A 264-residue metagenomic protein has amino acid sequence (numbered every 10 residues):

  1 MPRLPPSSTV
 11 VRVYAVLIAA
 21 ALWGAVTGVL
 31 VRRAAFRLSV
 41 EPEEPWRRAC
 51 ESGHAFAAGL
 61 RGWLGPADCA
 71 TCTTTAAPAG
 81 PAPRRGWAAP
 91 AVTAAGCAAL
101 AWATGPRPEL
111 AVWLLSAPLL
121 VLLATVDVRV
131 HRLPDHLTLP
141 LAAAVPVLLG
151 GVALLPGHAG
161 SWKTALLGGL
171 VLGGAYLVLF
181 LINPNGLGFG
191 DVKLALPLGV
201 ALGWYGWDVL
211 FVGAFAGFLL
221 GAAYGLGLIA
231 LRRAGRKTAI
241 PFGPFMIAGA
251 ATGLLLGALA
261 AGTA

Functional and structural regions predicted by a protein language model:
P2-A264: A membrane-topology feature that recognizes alpha-helical transmembrane segments and their immediate juxtamembrane
